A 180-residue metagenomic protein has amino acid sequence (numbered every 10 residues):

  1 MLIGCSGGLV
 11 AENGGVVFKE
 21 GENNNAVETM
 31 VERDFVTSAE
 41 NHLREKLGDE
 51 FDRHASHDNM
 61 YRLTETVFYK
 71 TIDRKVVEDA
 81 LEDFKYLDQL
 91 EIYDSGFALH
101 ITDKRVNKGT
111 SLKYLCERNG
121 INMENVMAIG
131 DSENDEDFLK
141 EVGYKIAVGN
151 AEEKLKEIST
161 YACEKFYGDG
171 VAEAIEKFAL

Functional and structural regions predicted by a protein language model:
M1-H57: Active-site phosphate-binding/coordination module
M1-L2, E22-N23, D79-A80, K140-E141 (+1 more regions): Short amphipathic alpha-helical segments
G4-C5, Y86, I121, L180: Helix N-cap/coil-helix junction residues
G8, Q89-E91, Y161: Conserved beta-strand segments of alpha/beta enzyme cores
V10, Y93, I146-A147: Structural detector of well-ordered beta-strand residues that form the stable sheet scaffold of enzyme domains
S38-E141, N150: Conserved acidic, metal-coordinating active-site core of Asp-based, Mg2+-dependent phosphoryl-transfer enzymes
K145-L180: Asp-based, Mg2+/Mn2+-dependent phosphohydrolase catalytic module
